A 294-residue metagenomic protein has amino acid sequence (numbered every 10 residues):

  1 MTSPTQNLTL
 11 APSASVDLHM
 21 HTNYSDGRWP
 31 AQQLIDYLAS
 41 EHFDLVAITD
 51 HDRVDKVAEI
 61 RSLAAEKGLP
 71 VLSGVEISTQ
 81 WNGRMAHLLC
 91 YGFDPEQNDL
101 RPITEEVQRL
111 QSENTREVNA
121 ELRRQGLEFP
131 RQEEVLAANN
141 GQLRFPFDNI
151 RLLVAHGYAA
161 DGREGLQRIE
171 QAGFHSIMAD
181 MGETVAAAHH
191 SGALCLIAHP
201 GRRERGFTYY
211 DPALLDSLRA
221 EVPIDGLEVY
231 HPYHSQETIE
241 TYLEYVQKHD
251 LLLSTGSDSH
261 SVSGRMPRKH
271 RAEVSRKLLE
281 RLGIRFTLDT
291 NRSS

Functional and structural regions predicted by a protein language model:
M1-M85, Q167, Q171, H175-A179 (+2 more regions): An N-terminally biased module of ancient metal coordination in phosphate/nucleic-acid-related enzymes
T5-N7, R124, E133, R271 (+1 more regions): Intrinsically disordered, low-complexity regions
G27-R28, S112-A120, Q125-Y210: Divalent metal-binding pocket/active-site signature
P30, K56, E128-R131, R144-F145 (+7 more regions): General structural signal for secondary-structure boundaries
Q33, H51-E113, E117, E121-F147: Mid-domain alpha/beta scaffold segments of enzyme catalytic cores
Q80-E106, Q111-S112, I150-E170, K269-S294: Active-site gating loops and adjacent loop-to-helix segments of metal-dependent hydrolytic enzymes
N119, L215, S275: Generic structural marker for isolated residues within well-ordered, non-membrane alpha-helices of soluble domains
